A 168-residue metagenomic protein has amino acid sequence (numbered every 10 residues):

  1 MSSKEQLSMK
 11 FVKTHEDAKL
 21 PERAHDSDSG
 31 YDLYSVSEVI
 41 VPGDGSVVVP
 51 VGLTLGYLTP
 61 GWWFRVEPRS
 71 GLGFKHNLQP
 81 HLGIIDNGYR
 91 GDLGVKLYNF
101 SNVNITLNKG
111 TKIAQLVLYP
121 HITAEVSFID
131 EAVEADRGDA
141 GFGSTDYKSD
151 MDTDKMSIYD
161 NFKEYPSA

Functional and structural regions predicted by a protein language model:
M1-A168: DUTPase catalytic domain/fold
